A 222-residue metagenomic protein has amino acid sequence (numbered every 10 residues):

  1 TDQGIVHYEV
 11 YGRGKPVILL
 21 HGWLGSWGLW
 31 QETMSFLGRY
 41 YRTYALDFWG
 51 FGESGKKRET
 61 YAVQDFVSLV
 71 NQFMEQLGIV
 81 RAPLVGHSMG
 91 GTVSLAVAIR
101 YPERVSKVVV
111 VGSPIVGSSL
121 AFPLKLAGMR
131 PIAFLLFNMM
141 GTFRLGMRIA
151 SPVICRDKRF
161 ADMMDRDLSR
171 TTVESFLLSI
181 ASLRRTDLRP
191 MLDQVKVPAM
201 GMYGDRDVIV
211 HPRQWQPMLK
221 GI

Functional and structural regions predicted by a protein language model:
T1-I5: N-terminal cap/lid segment of alpha/beta-hydrolase-fold proteins
H7-E53: Conserved HGGG/HGGXW glycine-rich cap/lid loop of the alpha/beta-hydrolase fold
Y44-G86: Active-site loop/oxyanion-hole signature of alpha/beta-hydrolase fold enzymes
G86-G90, S94: Gly/Ala-rich beta-loop-alpha elbow adjacent to hydrolase catalytic centers
L95-R100, S106-N138: Flexible "cap/lid" loop of the alpha/beta hydrolase fold
S119-L124, M139-Q194: Conserved alpha/beta-hydrolase catalytic His-Asp/Glu region
L188, V197, H211-L219: Short alpha-helix in the alpha/beta-hydrolase fold that links the catalytic acid
V195, G201-Y203, D207: Short beta-strand/loop motif that positions the catalytic acidic residue of the alpha/beta-hydrolase fold
